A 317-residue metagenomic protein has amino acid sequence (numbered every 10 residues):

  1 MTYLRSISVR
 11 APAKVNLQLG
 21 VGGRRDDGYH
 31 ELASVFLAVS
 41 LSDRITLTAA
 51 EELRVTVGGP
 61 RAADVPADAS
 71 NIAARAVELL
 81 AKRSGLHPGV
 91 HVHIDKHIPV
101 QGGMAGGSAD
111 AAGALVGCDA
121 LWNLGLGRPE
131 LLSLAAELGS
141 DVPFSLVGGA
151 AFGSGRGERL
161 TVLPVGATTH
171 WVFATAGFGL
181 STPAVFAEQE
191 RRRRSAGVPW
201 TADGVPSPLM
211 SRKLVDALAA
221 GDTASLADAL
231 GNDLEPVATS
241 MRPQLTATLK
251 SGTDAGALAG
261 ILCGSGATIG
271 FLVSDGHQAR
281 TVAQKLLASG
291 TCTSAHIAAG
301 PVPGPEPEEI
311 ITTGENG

Functional and structural regions predicted by a protein language model:
M1-G102, A120, L124, P129 (+3 more regions): ATP-binding N-lobe of GHMP and related small-molecule kinases
S8, R44, A150-F152, W171-F173 (+1 more regions): Conserved hydrophobic/aromatic beta-strand scaffold that supports enzyme active sites
E52-R61, A114, A136, D222-L230: Short, basic/glycine-rich phosphate-binding loops at helix/coil junctions that contact nucleotide phosphates
P66, H93-W122, G139-S140, A257-V273: Glycine/serine-rich anion-binding loops at beta->alpha junctions that coordinate negatively charged ligand groups
G89, A111, L115-F152, R156-R159: Contiguous, small/hydrophobic- and glycine-enriched helical/loop subdomains that border and often "cap" functional
V147, G153-A259, S274-R280, Q284-L287 (+1 more regions): Conserved, helical-rich catalytic subdomain that frames metal- and/or nucleotide-binding sites in enzyme alpha/beta
